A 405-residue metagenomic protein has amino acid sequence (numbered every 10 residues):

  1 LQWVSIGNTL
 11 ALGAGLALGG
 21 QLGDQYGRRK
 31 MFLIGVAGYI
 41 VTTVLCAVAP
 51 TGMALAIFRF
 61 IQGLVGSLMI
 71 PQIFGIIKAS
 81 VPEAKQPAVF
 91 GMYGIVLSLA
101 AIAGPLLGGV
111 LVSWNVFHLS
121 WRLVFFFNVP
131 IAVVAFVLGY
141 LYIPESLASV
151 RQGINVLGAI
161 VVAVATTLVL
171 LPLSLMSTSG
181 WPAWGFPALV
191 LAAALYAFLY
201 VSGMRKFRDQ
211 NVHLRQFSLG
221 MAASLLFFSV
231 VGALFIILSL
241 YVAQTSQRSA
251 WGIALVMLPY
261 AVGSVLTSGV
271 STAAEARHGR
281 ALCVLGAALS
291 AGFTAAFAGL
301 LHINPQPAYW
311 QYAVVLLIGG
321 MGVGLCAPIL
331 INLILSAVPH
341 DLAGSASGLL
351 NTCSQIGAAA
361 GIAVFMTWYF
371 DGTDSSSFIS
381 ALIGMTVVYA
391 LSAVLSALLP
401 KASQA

Functional and structural regions predicted by a protein language model:
L1-A14, A54-I57, W251-L255: Extracellular/periplasmic helix-loop-helix junction of adjacent transmembrane segments in MFS-like secondary
S5-N8, L12, G63, G91-A101 (+7 more regions): Structural signature of transmembrane alpha-helices in multi-pass secondary transporters
I6-G20, G66-G75, L258-V270: Central cavity-lining transmembrane alpha-helices of secondary-active solute carriers, predominantly the Major
G20-Q21, Q25, V110, A273: Membrane-interface helix termini in secondary transporters
R29-L157: Helix-loop-helix hairpins in multi-pass membrane proteins, especially solute transporters
P71, M92, L97, A101-G109 (+4 more regions): Glycine/proline-centered helix-kink
W114, H118-V231, Q244, S249: Hydrophobic transmembrane-helix bundles of small-molecule transporters
F207-Q404: 12-transmembrane solute porter fold
